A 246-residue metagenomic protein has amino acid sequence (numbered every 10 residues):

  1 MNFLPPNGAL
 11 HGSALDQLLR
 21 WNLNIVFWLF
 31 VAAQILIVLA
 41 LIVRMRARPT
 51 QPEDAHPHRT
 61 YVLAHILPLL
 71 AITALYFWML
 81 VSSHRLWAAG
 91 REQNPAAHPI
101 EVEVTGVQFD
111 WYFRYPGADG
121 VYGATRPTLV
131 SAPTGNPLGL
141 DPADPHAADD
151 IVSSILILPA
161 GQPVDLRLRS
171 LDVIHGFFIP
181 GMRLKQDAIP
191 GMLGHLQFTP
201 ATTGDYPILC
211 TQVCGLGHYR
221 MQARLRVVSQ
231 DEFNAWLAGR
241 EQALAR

Functional and structural regions predicted by a protein language model:
M1-L19, I42-R246: Non-transmembrane, membrane-proximal soluble domains of secreted or membrane proteins
Q17-L29: Hydrophobic transmembrane alpha-helical segments in integral membrane proteins
V26-A33, P68, I72: Alpha-helical transmembrane segments of integral membrane proteins
W28-A47: Alpha-helical transmembrane segments
